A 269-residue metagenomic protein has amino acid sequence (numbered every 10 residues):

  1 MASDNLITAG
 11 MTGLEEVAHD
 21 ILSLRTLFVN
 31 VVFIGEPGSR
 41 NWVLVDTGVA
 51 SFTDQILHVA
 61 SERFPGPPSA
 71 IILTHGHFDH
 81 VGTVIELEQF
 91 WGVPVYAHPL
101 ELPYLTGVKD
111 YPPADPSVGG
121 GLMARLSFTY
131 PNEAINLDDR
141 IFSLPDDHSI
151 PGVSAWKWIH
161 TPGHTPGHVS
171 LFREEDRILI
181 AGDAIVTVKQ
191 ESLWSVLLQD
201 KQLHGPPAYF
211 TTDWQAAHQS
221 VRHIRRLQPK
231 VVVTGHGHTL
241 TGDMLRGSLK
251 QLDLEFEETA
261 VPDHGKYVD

Functional and structural regions predicted by a protein language model:
A2-D4, A9, E101-I159, T212 (+1 more regions): Metallo-beta-lactamase
G10-F64, S170-G182, V186-T187: Conserved beta-strand hairpin/beta-sheet module of binuclear metal-dependent hydrolase folds, prominently
V43-V45, I72, V95, I178-I180 (+1 more regions): Residue-level marker for buried hydrophobic side chains located in beta-strands that build the well-ordered beta-sheet
V49-A50, P99-L102, A184-V186, E255-E257: Short, acidic/turn-prone active-site loops that include or flank metal/cofactor- and phosphate-binding residues
V49-S51, A155-P162, P166-M244: Metallo-beta-lactamase
T53-A97, E101: Active-site metal-binding motif and surrounding structural segment of the metallo-beta-lactamase
I56-V59, S220, S248: A general structural detector for well-ordered alpha-helical segments in enzyme core domains, enriched
H236-D269: Binuclear metal-ion centers of metallo-dependent hydrolases, dominated by the metallo-beta-lactamase
